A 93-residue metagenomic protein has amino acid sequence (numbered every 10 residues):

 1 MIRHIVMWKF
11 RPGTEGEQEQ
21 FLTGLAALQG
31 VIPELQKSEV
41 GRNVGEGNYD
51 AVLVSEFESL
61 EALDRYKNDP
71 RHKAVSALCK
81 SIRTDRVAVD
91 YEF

Functional and structural regions predicted by a protein language model:
M1-A51, E58-N68, T84, V89-F93: Short S/T/G/P-rich N-terminal loop/turn motif that feeds into the first structured element of a domain
E17, K73-A74: Long, contiguous binding/interaction regions
T23, A74-A77: Generic recognition of well-ordered alpha-helical segments within structured catalytic/regulatory domains
K67, S76-C79: Short, flexible helix/strand-to-coil boundary loops that buttress conserved ligand/catalytic motifs in alpha/beta
R71-H72, S81: Residue-level marker of structural boundaries
